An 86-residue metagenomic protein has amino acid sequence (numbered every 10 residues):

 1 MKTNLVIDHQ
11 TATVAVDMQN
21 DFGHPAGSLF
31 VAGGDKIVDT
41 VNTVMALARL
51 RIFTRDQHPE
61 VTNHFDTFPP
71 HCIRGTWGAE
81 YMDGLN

Functional and structural regions predicted by a protein language model:
M1-N86: Active-site acidic carboxylates
